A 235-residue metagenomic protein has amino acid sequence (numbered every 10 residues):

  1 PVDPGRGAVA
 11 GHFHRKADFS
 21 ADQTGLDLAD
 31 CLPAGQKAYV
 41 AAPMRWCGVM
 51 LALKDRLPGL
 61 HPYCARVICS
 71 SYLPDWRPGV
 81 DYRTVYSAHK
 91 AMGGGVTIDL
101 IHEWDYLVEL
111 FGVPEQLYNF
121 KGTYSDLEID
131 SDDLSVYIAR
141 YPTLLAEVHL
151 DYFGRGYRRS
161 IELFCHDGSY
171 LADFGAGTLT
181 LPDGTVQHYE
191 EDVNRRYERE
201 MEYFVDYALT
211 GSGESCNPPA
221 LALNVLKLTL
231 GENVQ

Functional and structural regions predicted by a protein language model:
P1-R45: Beta-strand-loop-alpha-helix segment that lines the small-molecule cofactor/substrate pocket of alpha/beta enzymes
G5-G7, Y203-Q235: C-terminal helix-rich "cap/oligomerization" subdomain common to oxidoreductases
C47-Y118, S125: Predominantly a Rossmann-like dinucleotide-binding segment in NAD(P)-dependent oxidoreductases
V49-M50, E103-L107, E198-V205, L226-T229: A general structural signal for well-ordered alpha-helical segments in protein cores
A91-I98, Q187-R195: A short glycine-threonine-serine/GTX helix/turn-capping micro-motif
I98, W104-A176, M201-S212: Contiguous beta-strand/loop segments that form the cofactor/metal-binding neighborhood of enzyme cores
F153-R155, T178-T180, T185-Q187: Short, surface-exposed beta-strand-loop junctions and turns on beta-sheet-rich folds
E190-E202, N217: Active-site loop of classical SDR/Rossmann-like NAD(P)-dependent oxidoreductases, centered on the catalytic Tyr-X3-Lys
